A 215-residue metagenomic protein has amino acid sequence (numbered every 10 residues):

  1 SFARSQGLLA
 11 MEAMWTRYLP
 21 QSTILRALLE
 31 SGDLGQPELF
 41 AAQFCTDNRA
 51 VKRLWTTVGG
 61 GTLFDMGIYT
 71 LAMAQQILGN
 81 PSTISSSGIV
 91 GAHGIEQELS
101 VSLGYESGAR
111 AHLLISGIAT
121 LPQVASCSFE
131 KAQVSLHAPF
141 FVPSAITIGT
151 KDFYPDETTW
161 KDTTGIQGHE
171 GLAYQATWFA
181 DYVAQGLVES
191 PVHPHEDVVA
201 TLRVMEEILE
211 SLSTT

Functional and structural regions predicted by a protein language model:
S1-M14: Beta-strand-loop-alpha-helix segment that lines the small-molecule cofactor/substrate pocket of alpha/beta enzymes
G7-L9, Q36, S107-A109: Short, well-ordered coil/turn segments that N-cap beta-strands
T16-S85, A92, T215: Predominantly a Rossmann-like dinucleotide-binding segment in NAD(P)-dependent oxidoreductases
P20, I24-A27, M73, S100 (+3 more regions): Alpha-helical elements of Rossmann-like donor-binding domains used by nucleotide-donor carbohydrate transfer enzymes
K52-G59, Y154-D162: Short glycine/proline- and charge-enriched loop/turn segments that cap or connect secondary-structure elements
A72-A145, G171-A173, T177-L187: Contiguous beta-strand/loop segments that form the cofactor/metal-binding neighborhood of enzyme cores
E106, W178-T215: C-terminal helix-rich "cap/oligomerization" subdomain common to oxidoreductases
T163-T177, H193: Active-site loop of classical SDR/Rossmann-like NAD(P)-dependent oxidoreductases, centered on the catalytic Tyr-X3-Lys
